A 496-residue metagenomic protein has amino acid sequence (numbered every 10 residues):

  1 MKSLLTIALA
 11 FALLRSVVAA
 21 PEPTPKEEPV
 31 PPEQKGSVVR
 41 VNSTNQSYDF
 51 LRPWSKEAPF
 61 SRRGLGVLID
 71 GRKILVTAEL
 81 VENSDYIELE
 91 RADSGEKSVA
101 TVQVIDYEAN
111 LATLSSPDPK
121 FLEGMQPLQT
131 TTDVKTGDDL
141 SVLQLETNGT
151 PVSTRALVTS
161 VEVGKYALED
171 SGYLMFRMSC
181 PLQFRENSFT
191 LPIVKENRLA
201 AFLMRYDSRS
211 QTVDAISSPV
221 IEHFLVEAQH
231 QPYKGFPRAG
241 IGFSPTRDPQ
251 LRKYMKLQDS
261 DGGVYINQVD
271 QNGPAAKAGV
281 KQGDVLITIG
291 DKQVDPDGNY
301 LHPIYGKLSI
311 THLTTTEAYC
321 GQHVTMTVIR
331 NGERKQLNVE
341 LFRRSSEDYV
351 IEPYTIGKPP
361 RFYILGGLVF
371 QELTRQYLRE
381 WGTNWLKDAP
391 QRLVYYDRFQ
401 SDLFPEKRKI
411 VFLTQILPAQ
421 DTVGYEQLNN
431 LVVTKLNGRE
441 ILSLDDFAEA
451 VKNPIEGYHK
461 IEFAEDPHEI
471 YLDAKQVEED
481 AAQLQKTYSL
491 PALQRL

Functional and structural regions predicted by a protein language model:
M1-L4: Positively charged n-region of N-terminal signal peptides that target proteins for export
T6-S16: Bacterial N-terminal signal peptides
A20-S61: Protease-domain processing segments flanking chymotrypsin-fold serine proteases, especially trypsin-like
V38, L111-S115, S153: Conserved hydrophobic/aromatic beta-strand scaffold that supports enzyme active sites
T44-Q46, S55, R62, D70 (+11 more regions): C-terminal recognition in membrane/secretory proteostasis and scaffolding
Y48, V81-N83, T147-G149: Short glycine/acidic-enriched loop and turn motifs that connect beta-strands
T131-G137: Short nucleic-acid-contacting surface segments enriched for D/E, G, S/T with interspersed K/R
D139-Y173: Chymotrypsin/trypsin-fold serine protease catalytic domain
